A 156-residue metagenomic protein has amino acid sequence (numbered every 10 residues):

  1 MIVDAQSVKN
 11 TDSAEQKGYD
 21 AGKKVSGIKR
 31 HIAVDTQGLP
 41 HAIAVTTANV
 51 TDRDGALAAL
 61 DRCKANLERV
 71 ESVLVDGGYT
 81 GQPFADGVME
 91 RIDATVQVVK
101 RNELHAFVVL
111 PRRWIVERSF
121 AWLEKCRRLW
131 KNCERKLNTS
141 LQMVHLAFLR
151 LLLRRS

Functional and structural regions predicted by a protein language model:
M1-D93, Q97, R101, A147-F148: Polybasic low-complexity intrinsically disordered regions
D86-G87, R91-D93, A106-S156: Basic, amphipathic alpha-helical segments enriched in Lys/Arg and hydrophobic/aromatic residues
